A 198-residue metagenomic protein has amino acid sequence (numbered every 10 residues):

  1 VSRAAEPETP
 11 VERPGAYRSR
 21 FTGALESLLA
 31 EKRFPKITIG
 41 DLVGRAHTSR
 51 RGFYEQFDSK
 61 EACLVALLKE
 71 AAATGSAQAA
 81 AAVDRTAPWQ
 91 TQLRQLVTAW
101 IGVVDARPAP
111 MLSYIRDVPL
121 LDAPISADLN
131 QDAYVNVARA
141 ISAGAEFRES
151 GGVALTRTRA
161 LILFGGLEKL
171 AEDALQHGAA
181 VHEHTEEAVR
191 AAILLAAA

Functional and structural regions predicted by a protein language model:
V1-A16, G151: N-terminal intrinsically disordered/low-complexity leader segments
P14-L25, L42, L67-A71, G75 (+1 more regions): Generic hydrophobic, amphipathic alpha-helix propensity
R20, L28-A62, A66: Helix-turn-helix
A66, A80-A106, T185: Hydrophobic alpha-helical connector segments
A73, D122-E149, R157-G165, K169: Amphipathic alpha-helical packing segments from all-alpha helical-bundle domains
A79-T86, Y114-V118, A174-G178: Secondary-structure edge/capping motif, primarily at the C-terminal ends of alpha-helices and the immediately following
V104-P124, S142, E172-D173: Amphipathic alpha-helical segments used for helix-helix packing
L112, E146-A192: Hydrophobic/aromatic-rich alpha-helical bundle segments in the mid-to-C-terminal region
